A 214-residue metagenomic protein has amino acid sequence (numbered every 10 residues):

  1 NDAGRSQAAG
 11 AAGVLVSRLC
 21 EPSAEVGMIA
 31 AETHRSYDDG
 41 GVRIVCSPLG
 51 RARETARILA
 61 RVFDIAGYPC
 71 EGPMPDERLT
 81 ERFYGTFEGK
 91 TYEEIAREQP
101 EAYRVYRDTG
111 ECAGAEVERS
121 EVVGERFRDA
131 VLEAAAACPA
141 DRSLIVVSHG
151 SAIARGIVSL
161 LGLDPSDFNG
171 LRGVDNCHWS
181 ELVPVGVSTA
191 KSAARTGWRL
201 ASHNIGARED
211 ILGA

Functional and structural regions predicted by a protein language model:
N1, R5, L49, A96 (+2 more regions): Amphipathic, non-transmembrane alpha-helical scaffold segments
N1-G67, A115: Active-site-proximal alpha-helix that buttresses catalytic centers in soluble enzyme cores
A12-C20, G124, R128-A136, I157: Generic structural signal for well-ordered alpha-helical scaffold segments
V42, A140-S151: Generic beta-sheet signal
V45, M74-D76, A201: General small-molecule cofactor/ligand-binding pocket signal
C46-S47, E125, V147-S148: Short beta-strand scaffold positions
R61-D129, L212-A214: Phosphate-handling substructures
I65, R82-E94, A136, A140-R142 (+1 more regions): Acidic, low-complexity terminal tails and accessory targeting/binding regions of phosphate-metabolizing enzymes
